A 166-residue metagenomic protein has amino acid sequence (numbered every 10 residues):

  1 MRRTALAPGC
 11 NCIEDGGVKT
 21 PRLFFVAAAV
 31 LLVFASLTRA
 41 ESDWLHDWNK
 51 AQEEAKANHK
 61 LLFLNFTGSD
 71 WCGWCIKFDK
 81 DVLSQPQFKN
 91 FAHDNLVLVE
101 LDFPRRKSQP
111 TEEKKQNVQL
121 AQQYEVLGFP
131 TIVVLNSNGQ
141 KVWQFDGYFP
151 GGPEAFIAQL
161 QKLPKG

Functional and structural regions predicted by a protein language model:
G17-V26: Bacterial N-terminal signal peptides that target proteins for export
V26-A35: Bacterial N-terminal signal peptides
S36-E41: Sec/Tat signal peptide C-region and signal peptidase I cleavage site
W44-L45, F88-K114: Thiol-based oxidoreductase modules, predominantly thioredoxin-like and allied folds used for disulfide exchange
L45-L61: A short beta-strand-turn-helix
H59-D70: Short active-site neighborhood of thiol/selenol oxidoreductases, capturing the structured segment around
C75-F91: Typically the conserved alpha-helix immediately C-terminal to a functionally engaged Cys/Sec in thioredoxin-like
Q123, L127-G166: Non-catalytic, surface beta->alpha helical segment in thiol-disulfide oxidoreductase systems
